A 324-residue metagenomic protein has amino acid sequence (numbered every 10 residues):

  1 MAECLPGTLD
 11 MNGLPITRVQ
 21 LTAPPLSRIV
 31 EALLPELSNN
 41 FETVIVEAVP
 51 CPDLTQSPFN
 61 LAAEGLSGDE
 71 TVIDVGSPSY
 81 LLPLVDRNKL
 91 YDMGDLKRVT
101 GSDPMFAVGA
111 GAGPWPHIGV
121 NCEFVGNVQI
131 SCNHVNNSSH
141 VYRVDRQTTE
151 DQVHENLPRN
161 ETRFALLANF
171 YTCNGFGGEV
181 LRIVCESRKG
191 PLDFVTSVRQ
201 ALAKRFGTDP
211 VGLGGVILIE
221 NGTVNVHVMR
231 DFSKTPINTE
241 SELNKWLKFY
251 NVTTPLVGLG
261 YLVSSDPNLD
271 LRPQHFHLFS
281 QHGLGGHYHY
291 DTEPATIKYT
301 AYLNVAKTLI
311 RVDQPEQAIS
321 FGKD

Functional and structural regions predicted by a protein language model:
M1-A2: Universal eukaryotic N-terminal targeting presequences
L5-D209, L218: Extended, low-hydrophobicity segments enriched in charged/polar residues
L33, C122, F164-Y171, I183 (+3 more regions): Generic preference for hydrophobic/aromatic residues in regular secondary structure cores
Y80, Y91, Y142, Y171 (+4 more regions): Sequence-level detector for tyrosine residue identity
H117, H134, H140, H154 (+4 more regions): Histidine (H) residue identity feature
F170-D270: Long, positively charged binding patches that form subdomain-scale interaction surfaces for polyanionic ligands
T208, G212, I219, T308-I310 (+1 more regions): Acidic, metal/cofactor-coordinating or nucleic-acid-engaging core segments within structured domains
G260-V263, L271-I319: Compact beta-sheet-dominated globular domain cores
